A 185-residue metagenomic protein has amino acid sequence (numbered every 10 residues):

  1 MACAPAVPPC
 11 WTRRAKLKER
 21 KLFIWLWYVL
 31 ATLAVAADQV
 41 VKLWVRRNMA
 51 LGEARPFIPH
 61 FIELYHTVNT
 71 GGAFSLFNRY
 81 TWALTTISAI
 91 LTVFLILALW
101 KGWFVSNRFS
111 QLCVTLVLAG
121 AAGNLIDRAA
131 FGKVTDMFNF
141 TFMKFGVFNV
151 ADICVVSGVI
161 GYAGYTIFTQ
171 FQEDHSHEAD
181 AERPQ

Functional and structural regions predicted by a protein language model:
A2-Q185: Alpha-helical transmembrane bundles and membrane-interface segments of multipass inner-membrane proteins
